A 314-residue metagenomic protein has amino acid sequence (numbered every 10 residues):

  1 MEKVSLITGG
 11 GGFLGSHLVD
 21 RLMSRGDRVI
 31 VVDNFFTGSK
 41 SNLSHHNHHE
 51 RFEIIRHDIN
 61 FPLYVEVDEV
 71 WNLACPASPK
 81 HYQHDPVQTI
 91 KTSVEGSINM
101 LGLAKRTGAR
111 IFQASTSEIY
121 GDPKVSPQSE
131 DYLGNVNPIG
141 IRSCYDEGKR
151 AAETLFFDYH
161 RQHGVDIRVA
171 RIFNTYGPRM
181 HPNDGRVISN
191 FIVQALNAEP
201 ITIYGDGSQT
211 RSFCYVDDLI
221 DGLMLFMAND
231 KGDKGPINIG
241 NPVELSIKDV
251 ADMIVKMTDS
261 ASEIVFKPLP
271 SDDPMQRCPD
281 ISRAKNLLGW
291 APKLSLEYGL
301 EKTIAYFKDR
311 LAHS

Functional and structural regions predicted by a protein language model:
M1-T175, D217, W290, K302 (+2 more regions): N-terminal Rossmann-like NAD(P)+-binding domain of SDR-like oxidoreductases, especially those catalyzing
L18, L223-M227, A251-I254, L300-F307: Hydrophobic "lid"/C-terminal helical patch of Rossmann-like NAD(P)-dependent dehydrogenase/epimerase domains
E50-F52, E130-V136, G164, I192-I203 (+3 more regions): A short C-terminal helix-loop "cap" of Rossmann-like NAD(P)-dependent dehydrogenase/epimerase domains
A104, H160, A195, I203 (+2 more regions): Hydrophobic pocket-lining residues that define ligand/cofactor binding sites across diverse proteins
K124, R150, D166, T175-N190 (+7 more regions): Glycine/proline-rich active-site loop of Rossmann-fold NAD(P)-dependent oxidoreductases
C144, D184, V216, I247 (+3 more regions): Amphipathic alpha-helical segment in the mid-to-C-terminal domain of diverse UDP/GDP-sugar glycosyltransferases
V169, F213, E244, C278 (+1 more regions): Short aromatic/basic micro-patch
V216, P236, P268-A291, K302: Conserved C-terminal active-site "lid" loop/helix of NAD(P)H-dependent oxidoreductases that clamps the redox cofactor
